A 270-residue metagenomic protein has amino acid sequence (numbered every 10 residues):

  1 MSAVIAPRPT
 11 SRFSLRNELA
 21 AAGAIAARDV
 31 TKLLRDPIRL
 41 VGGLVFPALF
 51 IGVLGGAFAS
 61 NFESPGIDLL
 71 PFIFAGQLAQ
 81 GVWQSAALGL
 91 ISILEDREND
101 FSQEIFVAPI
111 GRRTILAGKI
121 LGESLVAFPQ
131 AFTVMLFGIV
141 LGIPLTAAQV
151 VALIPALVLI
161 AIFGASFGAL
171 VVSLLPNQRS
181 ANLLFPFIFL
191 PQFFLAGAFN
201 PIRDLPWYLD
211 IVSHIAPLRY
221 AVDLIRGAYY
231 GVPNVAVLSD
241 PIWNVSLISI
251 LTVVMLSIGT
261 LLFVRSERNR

Functional and structural regions predicted by a protein language model:
S2-F46: Aromatic- and glycine-rich beta-strand/loop motifs that create alpha-glucan
S2-R8, Y229-V235, V245-R270: Junction motif at the cytosolic side of a transmembrane helix
A24, R28-K32, D100-V107, P176 (+3 more regions): Short amphipathic alpha-helical coupling elements at transmembrane boundaries
P37-I38, L70-P71, R113, R179 (+2 more regions): Residues that define the loop-to-transmembrane-helix transition and helix capping in multi-pass membrane transporters
L49-L54, L69-L141, F187: Hydrophobic alpha-helical transmembrane segments of multi-pass membrane transport proteins
L54-E63, G138-T146, L175-N177, F199-D204 (+2 more regions): Short helix-capping/hinge motifs at transmembrane helix termini and TM-loop junctions
S64, P144, F193-V254: Membrane-interfacial helix-loop-helix junctions in multi-pass membrane proteins
R112-Q192, A236-S249, V253-T260: Alpha-helical transmembrane segments and their short interhelical loops
